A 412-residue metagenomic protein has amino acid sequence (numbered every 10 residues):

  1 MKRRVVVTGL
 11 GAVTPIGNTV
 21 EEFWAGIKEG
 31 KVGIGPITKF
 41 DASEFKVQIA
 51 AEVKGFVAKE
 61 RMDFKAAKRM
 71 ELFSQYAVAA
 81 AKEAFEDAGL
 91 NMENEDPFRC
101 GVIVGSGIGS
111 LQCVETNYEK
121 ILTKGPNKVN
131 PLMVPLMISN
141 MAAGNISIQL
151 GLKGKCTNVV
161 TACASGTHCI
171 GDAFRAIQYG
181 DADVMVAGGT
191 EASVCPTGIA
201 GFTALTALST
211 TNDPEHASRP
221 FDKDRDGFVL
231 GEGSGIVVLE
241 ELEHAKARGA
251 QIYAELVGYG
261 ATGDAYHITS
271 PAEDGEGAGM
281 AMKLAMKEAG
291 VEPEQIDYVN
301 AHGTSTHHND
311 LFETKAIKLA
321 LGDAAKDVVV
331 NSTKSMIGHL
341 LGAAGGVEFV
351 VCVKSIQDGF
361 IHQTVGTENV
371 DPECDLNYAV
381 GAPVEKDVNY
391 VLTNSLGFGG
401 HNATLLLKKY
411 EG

Functional and structural regions predicted by a protein language model:
M1-A66, E243-Y253, V350-T364, K408-G412: ACP-dependent fatty acid/polyketide chain-elongation machinery
R4-T8, G35, D213-A289, Y298 (+1 more regions): Condensing-enzyme catalytic core mediating Claisen C-C bond formation in acyl metabolism
V7, F23, K28-T161, T190-I199 (+2 more regions): Conserved beta-ketoacyl condensing-enzyme motif
A77-A88, A142, C169, E240-L242 (+4 more regions): Short, well-ordered amphipathic alpha-helical segments that serve as non-catalytic structural scaffolds within diverse
A77-L90, S139-A143, S147-E191, V229-A250 (+2 more regions): Active-site-proximal alpha-helical scaffold in enzymes
A84-D96, A245-I252, M282-Y298, A320-A324: Phosphate/pyrophosphate-binding loops at sites that engage ATP/ADP/AMP, CoA/4′-phosphopantetheine, polyphosphate
T123-N130, H168-G171, R175, E191-A247 (+2 more regions): Glycine-/small-residue-rich "gating" segment that lines the acyl/pantetheine channel and substrate pocket
D181-D226, Y259-E273, G303-D310, D327-N377: Acyl-CoA/ACP chain-elongation machinery
